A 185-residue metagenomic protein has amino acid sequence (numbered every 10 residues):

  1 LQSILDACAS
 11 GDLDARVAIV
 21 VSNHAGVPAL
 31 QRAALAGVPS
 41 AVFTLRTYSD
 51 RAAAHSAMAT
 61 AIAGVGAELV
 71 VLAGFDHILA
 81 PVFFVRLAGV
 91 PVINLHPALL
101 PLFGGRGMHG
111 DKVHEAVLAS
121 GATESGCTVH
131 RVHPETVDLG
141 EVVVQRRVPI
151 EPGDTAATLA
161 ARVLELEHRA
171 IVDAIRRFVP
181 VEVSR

Functional and structural regions predicted by a protein language model:
L1-P28: N-terminal Rossmann-like dinucleotide-binding module
Q2-D6, Q31, S56-A63, R169-V172 (+1 more regions): Amphipathic, non-transmembrane alpha-helical secondary structure
A7, N23, L69, A73-E182: Donor/substrate-binding cores of folate-linked one-carbon enzymes
R16-I19, P39, P91: Proline-centered loop/turn at the N-terminus of a beta-strand
V27-Y48: Conserved nucleotide-sugar phosphate-binding/catalytic loop shared by glycosyltransferases and other
A34, A63, L118: Anion (oxyanion) recognition and catalysis
V42-A67, L72: Glycine/small-residue-rich loop that forms an oxyanion/phosphate-binding "nest" at active or ligand-binding sites
